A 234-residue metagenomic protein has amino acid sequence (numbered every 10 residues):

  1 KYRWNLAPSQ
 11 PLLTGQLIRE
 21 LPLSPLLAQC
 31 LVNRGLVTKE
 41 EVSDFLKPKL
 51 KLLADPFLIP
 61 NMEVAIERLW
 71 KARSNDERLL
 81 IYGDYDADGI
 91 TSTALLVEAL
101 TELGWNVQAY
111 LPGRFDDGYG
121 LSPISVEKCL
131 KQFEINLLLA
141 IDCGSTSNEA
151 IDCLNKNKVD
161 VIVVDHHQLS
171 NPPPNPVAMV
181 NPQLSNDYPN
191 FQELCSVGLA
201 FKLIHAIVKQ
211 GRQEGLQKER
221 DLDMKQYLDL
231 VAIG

Functional and structural regions predicted by a protein language model:
K1-G234: Replace "Mg2+/Mn2+-dependent" with "divalent metal-dependent
